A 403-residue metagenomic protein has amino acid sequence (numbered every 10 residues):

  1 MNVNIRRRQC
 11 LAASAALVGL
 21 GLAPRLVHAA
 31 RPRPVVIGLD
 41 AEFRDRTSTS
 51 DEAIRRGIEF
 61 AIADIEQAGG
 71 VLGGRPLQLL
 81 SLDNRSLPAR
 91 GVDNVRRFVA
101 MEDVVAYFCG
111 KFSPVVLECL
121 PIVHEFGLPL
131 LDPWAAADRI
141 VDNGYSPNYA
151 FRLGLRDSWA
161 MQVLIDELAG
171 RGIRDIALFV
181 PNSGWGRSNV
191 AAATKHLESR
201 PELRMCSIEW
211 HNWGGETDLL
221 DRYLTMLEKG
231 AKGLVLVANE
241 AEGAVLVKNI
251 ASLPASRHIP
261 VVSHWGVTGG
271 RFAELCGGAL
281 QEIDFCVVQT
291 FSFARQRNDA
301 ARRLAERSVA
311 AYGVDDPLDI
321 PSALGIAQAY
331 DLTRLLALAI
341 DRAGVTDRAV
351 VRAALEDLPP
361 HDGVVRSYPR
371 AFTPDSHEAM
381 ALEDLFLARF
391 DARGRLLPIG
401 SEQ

Functional and structural regions predicted by a protein language model:
N2-V3, Q9-A29: N-terminal export signals
G38-E59, L82-P88, K111, N182-G186 (+1 more regions): Extracytoplasmic "Venus flytrap"
T49-I54, V71-D142, L153, H211-L219 (+1 more regions): Beta-alpha junction/loop-to-helix N-cap segments that form part of ligand/metal-binding clefts
R56-L79, S199-E202: Signal peptide-proximal N-terminal region of secreted/periplasmic/extracellular or secretory-lumen proteins
E102-K111, L131-P133, A177-V180, G230-E240 (+3 more regions): Periplasmic-binding protein-like
A137-R139, P147-L253, R295-R303: Extracellular/periplasmic Venus flytrap/periplasmic-binding protein
I250-Y330, L396-I399: Extracellular/periplasmic periplasmic-binding protein-like sensory domains
A310-A327, T333-I399: Segments of small-molecule ligand-sensing domains
